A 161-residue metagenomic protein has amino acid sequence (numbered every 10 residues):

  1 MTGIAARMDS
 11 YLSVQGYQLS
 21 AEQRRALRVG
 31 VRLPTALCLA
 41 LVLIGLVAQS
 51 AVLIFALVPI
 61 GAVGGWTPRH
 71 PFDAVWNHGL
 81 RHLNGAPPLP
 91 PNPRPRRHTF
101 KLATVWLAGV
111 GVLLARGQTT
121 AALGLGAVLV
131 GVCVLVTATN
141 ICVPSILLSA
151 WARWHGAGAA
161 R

Functional and structural regions predicted by a protein language model:
M1-R161: Membrane-interfacial helix-loop segments of redox and metal-homeostasis proteins, especially TM-loop-TM junctions
